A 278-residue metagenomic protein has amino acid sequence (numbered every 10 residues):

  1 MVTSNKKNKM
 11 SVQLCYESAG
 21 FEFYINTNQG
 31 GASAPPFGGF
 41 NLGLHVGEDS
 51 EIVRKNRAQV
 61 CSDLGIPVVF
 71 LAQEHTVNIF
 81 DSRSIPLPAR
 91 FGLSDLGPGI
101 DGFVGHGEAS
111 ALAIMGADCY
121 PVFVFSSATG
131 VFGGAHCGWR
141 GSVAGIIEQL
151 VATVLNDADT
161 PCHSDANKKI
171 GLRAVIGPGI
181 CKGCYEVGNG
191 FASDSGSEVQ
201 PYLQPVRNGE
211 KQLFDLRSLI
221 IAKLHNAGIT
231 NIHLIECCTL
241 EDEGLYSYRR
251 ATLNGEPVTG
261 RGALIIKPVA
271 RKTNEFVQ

Functional and structural regions predicted by a protein language model:
M1-Q278: Active-site microenvironment for binding and transforming phosphate-containing groups
